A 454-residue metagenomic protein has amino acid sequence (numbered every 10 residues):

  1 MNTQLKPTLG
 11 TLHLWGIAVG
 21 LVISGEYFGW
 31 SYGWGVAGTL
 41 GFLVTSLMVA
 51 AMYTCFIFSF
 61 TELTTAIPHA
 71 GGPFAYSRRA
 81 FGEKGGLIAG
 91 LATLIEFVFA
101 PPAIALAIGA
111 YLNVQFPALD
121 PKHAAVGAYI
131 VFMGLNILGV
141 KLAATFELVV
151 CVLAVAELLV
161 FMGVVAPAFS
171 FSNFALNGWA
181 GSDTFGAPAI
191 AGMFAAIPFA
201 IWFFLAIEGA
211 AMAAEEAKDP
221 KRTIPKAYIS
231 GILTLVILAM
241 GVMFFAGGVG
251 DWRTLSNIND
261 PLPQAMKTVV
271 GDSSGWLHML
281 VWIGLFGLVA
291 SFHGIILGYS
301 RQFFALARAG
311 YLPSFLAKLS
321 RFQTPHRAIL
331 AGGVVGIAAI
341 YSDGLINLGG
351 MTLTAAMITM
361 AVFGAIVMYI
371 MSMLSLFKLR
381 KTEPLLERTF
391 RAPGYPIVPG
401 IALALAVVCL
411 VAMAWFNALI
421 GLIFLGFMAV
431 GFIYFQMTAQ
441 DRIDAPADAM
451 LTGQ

Functional and structural regions predicted by a protein language model:
M1-L43, Y53-F58, I67-A70, L385 (+1 more regions): Membrane-interface "cap" regions at the ends of multi-pass membrane proteins
Q4, F146, L316-H326, I366-N417 (+1 more regions): C-terminal membrane-solvent junction of multi-pass transporters and transport-like membrane proteins
L5, T39-S46, P117-D120, V149-V281 (+1 more regions): Helix-loop-helix junctions that connect adjacent transmembrane segments in multi-pass membrane transporters
W15, S46-M48, Q115-V140, V155-F161 (+2 more regions): Transmembrane alpha-helical segments of multi-pass small-molecule transport proteins
Y27-A124, L233-T234, M240, M368 (+1 more regions): Extracellular loop-to-transmembrane helix junctions
S31-G38, F42-L43, A107-K122, K141-C151 (+4 more regions): Transmembrane helix-loop boundary segments of multi-pass membrane transporters
H69, A92-L106, F204, E208-A217 (+3 more regions): Membrane-helix boundary/coupling elements in multi-pass transport proteins
A75, G82, N113-Q115, A227-I296 (+1 more regions): TM-loop-TM module centered on a large, flexible mid-protein loop between adjacent transmembrane helices in multi-pass
